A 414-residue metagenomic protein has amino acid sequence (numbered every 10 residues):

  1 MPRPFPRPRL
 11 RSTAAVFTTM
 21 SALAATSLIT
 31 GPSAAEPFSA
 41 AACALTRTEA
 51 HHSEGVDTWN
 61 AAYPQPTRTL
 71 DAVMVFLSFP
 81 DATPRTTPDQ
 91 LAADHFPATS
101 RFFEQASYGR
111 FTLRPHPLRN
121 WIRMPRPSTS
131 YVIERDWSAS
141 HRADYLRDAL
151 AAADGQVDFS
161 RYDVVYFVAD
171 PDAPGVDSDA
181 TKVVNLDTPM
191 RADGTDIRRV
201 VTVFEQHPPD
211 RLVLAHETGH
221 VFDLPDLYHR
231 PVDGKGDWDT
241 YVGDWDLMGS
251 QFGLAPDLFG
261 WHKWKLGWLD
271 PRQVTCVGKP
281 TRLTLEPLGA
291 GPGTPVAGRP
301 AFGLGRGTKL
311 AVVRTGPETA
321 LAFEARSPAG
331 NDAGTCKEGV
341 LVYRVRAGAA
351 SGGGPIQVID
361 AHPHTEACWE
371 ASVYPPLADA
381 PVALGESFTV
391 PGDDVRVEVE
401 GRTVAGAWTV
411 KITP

Functional and structural regions predicted by a protein language model:
M1-A35: Secretory targeting and sorting signals
R3, A44-V56, D187-F204, E286-P414: Non-catalytic C-terminal accessory/binding modules of secreted extracellular proteins
E36-H207, A215, D233, S387-F388 (+1 more regions): Zn2+-dependent metallopeptidase catalytic core
V75-P80, V168-D172, L224-L227, G249-G253 (+3 more regions): Active-site-proximal beta-strand/loop segments in catalytic clefts of secreted hydrolases
D81-T86, A255-F259, N331-A333, S351: Short, solvent-exposed loop/turn elements at domain surfaces
R85-P97, L258-K265, K337, Q357-V358: Short, polar loop/linker segments at the starts of domains and inter-domain junctions
F159, D172-N331: Extracellular hydrolytic enzyme modules, especially secreted metalloproteases of the metzincin/thermolysin-like class
